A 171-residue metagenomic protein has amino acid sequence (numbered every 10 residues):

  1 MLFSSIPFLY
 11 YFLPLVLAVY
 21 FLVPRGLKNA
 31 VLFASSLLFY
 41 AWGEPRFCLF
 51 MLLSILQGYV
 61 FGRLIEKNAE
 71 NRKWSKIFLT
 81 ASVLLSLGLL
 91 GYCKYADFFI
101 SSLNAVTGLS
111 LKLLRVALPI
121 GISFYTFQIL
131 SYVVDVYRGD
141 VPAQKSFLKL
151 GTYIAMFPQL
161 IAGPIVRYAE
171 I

Functional and structural regions predicted by a protein language model:
M1-I171: Membrane-embedded transmembrane alpha-helical bundles that form the catalytic cores of multi-pass lipid-modifying
